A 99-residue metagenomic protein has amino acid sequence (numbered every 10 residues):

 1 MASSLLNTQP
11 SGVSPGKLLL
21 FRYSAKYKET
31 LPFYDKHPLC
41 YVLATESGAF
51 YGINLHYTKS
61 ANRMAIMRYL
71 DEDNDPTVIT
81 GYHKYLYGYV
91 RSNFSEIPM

Functional and structural regions predicted by a protein language model:
M1-L19, Y27: Mixed-charge, Lys/Arg-rich low-complexity intrinsically disordered regions
S4-L5, L18-L19, V42, Y69 (+1 more regions): Acidic/proline-rich low-complexity IDRs
T30-Y69: Basic/aromatic-rich interaction segments and small domains that mediate binding to polyanionic partners
Y57-M99: Intrinsically disordered, low-complexity, charged/polar segments
